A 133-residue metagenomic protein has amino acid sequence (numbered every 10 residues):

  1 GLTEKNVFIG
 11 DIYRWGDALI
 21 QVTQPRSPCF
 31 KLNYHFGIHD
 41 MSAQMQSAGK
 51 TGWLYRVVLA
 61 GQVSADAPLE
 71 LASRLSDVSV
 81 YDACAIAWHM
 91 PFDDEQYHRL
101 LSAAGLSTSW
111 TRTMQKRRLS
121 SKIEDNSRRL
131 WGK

Functional and structural regions predicted by a protein language model:
G1-K133: Metal-cofactor-dependent catalytic cores
